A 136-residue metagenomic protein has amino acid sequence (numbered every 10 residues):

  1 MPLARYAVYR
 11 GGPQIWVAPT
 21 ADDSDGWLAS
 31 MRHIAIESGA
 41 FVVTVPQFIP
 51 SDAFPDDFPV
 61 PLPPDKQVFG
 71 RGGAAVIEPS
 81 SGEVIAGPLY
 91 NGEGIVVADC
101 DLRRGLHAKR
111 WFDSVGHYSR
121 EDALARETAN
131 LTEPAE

Functional and structural regions predicted by a protein language model:
M1-V96: CN hydrolase (nitrilase-like) catalytic-core segments centered on the catalytic cysteine and neighboring Lys/Glu
G92-W111: A short, polar/charged loop-to-alpha-helix boundary motif
G105-E136: Cysteine/selenocysteine-centered motifs that mediate thiol-based redox chemistry or coordinate metal-sulfur cofactors
